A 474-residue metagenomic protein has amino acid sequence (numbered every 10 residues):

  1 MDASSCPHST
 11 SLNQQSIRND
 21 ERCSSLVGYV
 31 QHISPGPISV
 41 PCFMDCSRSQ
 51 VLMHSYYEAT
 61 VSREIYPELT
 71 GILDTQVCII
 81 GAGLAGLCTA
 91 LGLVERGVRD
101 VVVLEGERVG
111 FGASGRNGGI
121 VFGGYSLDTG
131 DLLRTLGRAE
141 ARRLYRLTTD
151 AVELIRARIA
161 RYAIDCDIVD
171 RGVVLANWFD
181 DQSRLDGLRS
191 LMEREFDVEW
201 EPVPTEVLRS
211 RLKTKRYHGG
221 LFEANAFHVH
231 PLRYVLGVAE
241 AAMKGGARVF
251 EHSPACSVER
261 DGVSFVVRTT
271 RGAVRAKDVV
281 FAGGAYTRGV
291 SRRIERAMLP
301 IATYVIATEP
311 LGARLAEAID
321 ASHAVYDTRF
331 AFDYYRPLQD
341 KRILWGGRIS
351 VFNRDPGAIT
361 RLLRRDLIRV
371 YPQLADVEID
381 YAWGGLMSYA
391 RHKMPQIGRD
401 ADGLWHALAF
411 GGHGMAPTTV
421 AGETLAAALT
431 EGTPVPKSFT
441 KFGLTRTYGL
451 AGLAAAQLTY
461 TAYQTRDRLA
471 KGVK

Functional and structural regions predicted by a protein language model:
V30-V77: Extreme N-terminal leader/targeting segments of oxidoreductases
A82-G83: Glycine-rich Rossmann-fold phosphate-binding loop(s) that bind the pyrophosphate of adenine dinucleotide cofactors
E95-R116: Glycine-rich FAD pyrophosphate-binding loop
N117-R146: Glycine-rich active-site loop/strand segments that organize a redox cofactor
T135-A241: Rossmann-like flavin
E153, R161-V169, A255, A273-A313 (+1 more regions): Active-site substrate-recognition segment that forms the wall of the catalytic cavity or substrate channel
G220-S264, R268-R271, K277: Helical element adjacent to the flavin cofactor pocket in flavoenzyme catalytic cores
N353-D355, T360-R361, R365-R468: C-terminal catalytic lobe of FAD-dependent flavoproteins
